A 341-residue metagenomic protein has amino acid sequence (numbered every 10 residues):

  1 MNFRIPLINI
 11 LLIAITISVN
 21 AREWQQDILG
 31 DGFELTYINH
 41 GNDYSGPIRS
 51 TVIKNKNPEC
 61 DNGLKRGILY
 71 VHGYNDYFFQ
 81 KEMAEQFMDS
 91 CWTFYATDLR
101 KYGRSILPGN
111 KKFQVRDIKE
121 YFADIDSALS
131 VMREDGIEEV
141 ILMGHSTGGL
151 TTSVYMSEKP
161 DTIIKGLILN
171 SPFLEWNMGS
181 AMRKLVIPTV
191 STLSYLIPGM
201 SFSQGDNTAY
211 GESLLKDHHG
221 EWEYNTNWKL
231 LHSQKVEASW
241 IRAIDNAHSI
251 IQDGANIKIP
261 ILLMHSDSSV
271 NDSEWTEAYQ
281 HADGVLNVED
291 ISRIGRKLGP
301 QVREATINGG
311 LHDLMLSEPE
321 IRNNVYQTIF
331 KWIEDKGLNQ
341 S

Functional and structural regions predicted by a protein language model:
R22-D61: N-terminal cap/lid segment of alpha/beta-hydrolase-fold proteins
L64-G73: Short beta-strand element of the alpha/beta-hydrolase
Y74-N75, G103-E139, I321: Catalytic nucleophile-loop/oxyanion-hole region of alpha/beta-hydrolase and closely related hydrolase-like folds
D76-F79, A84, M88-P108: Conserved alpha/beta-hydrolase
T147, T151-E237: Alpha/beta-hydrolase-fold enzymes
I257, L263-H265: Short beta-strand/loop motif that positions the catalytic acidic residue of the alpha/beta-hydrolase fold
V270-T306: Conserved loop-alpha-helix segment in the C-terminal half of the alpha/beta-hydrolase fold that carries the catalytic
Q301-S341: Catalytic active-site module of serine/aspartate enzymes centered on a nucleophile-bearing elbow/loop
